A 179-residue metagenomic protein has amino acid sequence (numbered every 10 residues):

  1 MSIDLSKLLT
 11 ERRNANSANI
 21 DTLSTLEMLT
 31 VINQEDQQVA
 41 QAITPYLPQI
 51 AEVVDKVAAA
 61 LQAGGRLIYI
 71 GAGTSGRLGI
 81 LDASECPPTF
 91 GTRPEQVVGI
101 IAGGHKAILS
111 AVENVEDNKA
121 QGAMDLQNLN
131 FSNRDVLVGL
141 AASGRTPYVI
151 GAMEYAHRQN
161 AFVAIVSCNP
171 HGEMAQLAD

Functional and structural regions predicted by a protein language model:
M1-A42, Y46: Cofactor-/ligand-binding subdomain signature composed of acidic, glycine-rich, tryptophan-containing flexible loops
E11-N14, A51-D55, R66: Short, positively charged patches
I20-S24, Q49, N114-Q121: Short secondary-structure boundary/capping elements
A40, L47, I108-V112: Short gly/ser-rich anion-binding loops that grip negatively charged ligand groups
P45-A60: A short, well-structured juxtamembrane/interface segment
I68, A72-A178: Glycine-rich phosphate-binding loops that contact phosphosugars or nucleotide phosphates
